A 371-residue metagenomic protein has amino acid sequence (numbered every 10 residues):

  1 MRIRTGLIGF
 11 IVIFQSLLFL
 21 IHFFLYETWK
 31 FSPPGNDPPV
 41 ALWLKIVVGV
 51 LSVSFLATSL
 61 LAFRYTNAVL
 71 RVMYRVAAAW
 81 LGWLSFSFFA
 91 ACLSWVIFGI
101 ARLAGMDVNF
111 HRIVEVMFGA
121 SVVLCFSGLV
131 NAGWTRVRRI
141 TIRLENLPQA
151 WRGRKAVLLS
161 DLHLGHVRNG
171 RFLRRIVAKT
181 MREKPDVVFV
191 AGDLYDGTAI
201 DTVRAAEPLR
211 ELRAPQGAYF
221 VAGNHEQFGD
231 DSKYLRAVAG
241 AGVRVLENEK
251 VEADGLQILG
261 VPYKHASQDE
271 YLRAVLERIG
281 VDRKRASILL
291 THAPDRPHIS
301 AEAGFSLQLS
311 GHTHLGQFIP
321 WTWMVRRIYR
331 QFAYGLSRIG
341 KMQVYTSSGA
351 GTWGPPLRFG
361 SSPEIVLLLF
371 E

Functional and structural regions predicted by a protein language model:
M1-G133: Non-catalytic terminal accessory segments
P33-N36, G49-F55, F110-H111, V130-V137 (+3 more regions): Short, mixed-charge, low-aromatic patches
A79-A91, T135, Y195, A205 (+2 more regions): Long, contiguous hydrophobic alpha-helical segments, chiefly transmembrane helices and signal peptides
D107-R152, A156-L158, L164-N169: Canonical alpha-helical transmembrane segment with a positive-inside/aromatic-interface signature
N146-E371: Soluble catalytic domains of enzymes that build or remodel membrane lipids, polysaccharides, and related
